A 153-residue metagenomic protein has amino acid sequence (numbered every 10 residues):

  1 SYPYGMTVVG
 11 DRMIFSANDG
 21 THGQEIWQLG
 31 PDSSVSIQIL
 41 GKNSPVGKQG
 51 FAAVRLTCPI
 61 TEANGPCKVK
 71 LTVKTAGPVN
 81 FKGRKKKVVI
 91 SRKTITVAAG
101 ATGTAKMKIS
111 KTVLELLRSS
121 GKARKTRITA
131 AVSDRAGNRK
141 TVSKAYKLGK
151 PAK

Functional and structural regions predicted by a protein language model:
S1-D32: Feature 14080 marks short, conserved micro-sites in well-ordered regions that are central to protein function
D11, G30-K153: Polybasic, low-complexity, intrinsically disordered segments
